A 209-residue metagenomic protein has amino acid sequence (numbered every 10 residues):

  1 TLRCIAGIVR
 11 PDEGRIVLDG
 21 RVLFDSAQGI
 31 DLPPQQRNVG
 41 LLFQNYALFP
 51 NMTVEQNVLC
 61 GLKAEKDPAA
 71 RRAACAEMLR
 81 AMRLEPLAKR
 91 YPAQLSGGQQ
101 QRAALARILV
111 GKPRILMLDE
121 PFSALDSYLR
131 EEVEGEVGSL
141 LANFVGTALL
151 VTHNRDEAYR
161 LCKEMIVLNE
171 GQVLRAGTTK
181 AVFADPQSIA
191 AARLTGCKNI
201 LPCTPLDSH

Functional and structural regions predicted by a protein language model:
A6: Helix-to-loop junction immediately C-terminal to a conserved catalytic motif
V9-R10, V17, K63, A142: A position-specific signal in ABC ATPase nucleotide-binding domains
D12-R15, E170: Conserved coupling/switch loops of ABC nucleotide-binding domains, chiefly the family-specific signature
G14-S26: Conserved ABC transporter NBD signature motif
G20-V22, P34-N45: ABC ATPase nucleotide-binding domain signature region
N38-G40, L48-A190: ABC ATPase nucleotide-binding domains
Q187-H209: ATPase nucleotide-binding modules
